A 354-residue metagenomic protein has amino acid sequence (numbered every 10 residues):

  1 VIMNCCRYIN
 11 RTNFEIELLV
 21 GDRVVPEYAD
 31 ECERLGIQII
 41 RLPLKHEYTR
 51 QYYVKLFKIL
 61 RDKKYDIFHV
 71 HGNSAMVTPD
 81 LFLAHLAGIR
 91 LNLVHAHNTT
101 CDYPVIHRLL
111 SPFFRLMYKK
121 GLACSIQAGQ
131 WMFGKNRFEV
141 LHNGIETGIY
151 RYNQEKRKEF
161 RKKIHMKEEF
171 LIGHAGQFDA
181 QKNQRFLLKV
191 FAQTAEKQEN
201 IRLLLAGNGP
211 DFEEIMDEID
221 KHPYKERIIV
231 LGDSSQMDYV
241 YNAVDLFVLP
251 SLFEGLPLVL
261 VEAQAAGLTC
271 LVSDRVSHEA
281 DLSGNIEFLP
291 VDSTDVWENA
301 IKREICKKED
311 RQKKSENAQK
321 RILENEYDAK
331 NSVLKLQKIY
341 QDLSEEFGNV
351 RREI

Functional and structural regions predicted by a protein language model:
V1-N4, F170, H174-Q193, P210-M216: A conserved mid-protein helix/loop that constitutes part of the nucleotide-sugar donor-binding site
N4-Q51, P210-D211, I339, F347 (+1 more regions): N-terminal strand-loop element at the rim of the active site of nucleotide-sugar-dependent glycosyltransferases
L19-V20, T269-S273, H278: Short hydrophobic beta-strand element within catalytic cores of glycosyltransferases and related nucleotide-activated
N73, D233, L252: Aromatic "clamp/platform" in nucleotide-sugar-dependent glycosyltransferases that forms part of the donor/acceptor
R151-M166, C306: A short helix/loop element that forms part of the nucleotide-sugar donor recognition site in Leloir-type
D211-I215, K225-S234, V240: Active-site donor-binding acidic/aromatic loop of nucleotide-activated sugar and phosphosugar transferases involved
E279-K308, Q312: Change "using UDP/GDP/dTDP sugars" to "using nucleotide sugars
E309-E353: A charged, aromatic-enriched C-terminal amphipathic alpha-helix characteristic of glycosyltransferases across folds
